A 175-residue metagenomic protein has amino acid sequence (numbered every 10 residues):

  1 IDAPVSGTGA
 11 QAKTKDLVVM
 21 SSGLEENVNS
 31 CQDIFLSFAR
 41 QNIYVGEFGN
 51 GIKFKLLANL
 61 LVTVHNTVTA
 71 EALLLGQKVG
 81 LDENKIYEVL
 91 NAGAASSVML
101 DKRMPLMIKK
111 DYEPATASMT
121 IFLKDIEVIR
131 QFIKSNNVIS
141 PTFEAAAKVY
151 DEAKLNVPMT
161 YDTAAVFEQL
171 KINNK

Functional and structural regions predicted by a protein language model:
I1-N59: Rossmann-fold dinucleotide-binding core
C31, A39-R40, T116, K171-K175: Unusually extended, aromatic-enriched hydrophobic runs near protein termini
N50-A145, V149-N173: Helical "substrate-binding/catalytic lid" subdomain of Rossmann-like NAD(P)-dependent dehydrogenases/reductases
